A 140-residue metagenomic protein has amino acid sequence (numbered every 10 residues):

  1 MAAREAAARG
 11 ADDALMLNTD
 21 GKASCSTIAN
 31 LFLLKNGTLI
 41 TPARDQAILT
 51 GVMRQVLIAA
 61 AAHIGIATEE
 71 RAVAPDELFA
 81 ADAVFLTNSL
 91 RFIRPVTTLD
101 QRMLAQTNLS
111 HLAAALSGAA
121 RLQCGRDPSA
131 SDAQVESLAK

Functional and structural regions predicted by a protein language model:
M1-K140: Helix-start/capping segments and mature chain N-termini
